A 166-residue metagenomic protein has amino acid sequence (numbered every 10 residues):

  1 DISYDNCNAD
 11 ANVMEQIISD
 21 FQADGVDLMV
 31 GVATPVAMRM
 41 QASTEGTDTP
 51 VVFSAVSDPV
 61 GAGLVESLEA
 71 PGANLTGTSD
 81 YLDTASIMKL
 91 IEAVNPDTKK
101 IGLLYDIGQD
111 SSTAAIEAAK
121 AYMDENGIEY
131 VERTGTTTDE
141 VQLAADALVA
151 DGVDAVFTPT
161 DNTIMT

Functional and structural regions predicted by a protein language model:
D1-I2, A121: Short, polar/charged alpha-helical segment
I2-A23, T134-V149: Structural motif
N6-E66, D161-T166: Beta-alpha junction/loop-to-helix N-cap segments that form part of ligand/metal-binding clefts
P50-V52, T76, V131: Structural detector of well-ordered beta-strand residues that form the stable sheet scaffold of enzyme domains
T76-N126: An alpha-beta-alpha
L104, D110-T166: Pocket-lining segment of extracytoplasmic ligand-binding domains
